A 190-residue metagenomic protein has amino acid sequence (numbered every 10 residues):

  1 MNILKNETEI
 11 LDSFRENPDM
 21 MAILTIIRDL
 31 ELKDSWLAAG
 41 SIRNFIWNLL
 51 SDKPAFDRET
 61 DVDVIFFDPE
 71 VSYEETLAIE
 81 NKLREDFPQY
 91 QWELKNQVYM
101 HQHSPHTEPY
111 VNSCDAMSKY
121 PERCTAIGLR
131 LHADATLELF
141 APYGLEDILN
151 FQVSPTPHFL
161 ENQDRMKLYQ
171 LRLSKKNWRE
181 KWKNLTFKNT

Functional and structural regions predicted by a protein language model:
M1-T190: Catalytic cores of the polymerase beta-like nucleotidyltransferase superfamily and closely associated nucleotide
